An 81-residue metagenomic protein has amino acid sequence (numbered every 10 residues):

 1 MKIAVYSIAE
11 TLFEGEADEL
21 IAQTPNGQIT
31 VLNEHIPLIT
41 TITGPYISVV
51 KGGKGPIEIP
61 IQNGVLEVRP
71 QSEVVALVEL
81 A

Functional and structural regions predicted by a protein language model:
K2-A81: Compact, glycine-rich, soluble single-domain proteins
